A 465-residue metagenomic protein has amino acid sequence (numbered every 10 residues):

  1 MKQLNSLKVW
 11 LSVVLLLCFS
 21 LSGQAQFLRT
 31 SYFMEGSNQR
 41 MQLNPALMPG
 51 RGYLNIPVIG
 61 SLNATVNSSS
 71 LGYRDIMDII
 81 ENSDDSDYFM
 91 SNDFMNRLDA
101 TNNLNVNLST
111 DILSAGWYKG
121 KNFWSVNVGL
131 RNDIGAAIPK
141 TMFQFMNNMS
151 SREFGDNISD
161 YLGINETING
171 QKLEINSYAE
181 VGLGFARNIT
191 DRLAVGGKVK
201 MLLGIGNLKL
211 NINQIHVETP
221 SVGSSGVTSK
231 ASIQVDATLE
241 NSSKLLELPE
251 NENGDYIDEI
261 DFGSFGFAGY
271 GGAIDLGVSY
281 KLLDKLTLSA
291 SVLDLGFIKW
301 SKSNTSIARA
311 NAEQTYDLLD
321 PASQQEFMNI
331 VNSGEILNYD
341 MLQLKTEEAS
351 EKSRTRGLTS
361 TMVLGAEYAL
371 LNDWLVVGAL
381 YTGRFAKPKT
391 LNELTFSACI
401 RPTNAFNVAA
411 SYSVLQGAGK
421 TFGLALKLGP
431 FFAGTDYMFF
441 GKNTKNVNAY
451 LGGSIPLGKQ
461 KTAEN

Functional and structural regions predicted by a protein language model:
M1-R29, A366: Bacterial Sec-dependent N-terminal signal peptides
Q26-N465: Subset of outer-membrane beta-barrel
